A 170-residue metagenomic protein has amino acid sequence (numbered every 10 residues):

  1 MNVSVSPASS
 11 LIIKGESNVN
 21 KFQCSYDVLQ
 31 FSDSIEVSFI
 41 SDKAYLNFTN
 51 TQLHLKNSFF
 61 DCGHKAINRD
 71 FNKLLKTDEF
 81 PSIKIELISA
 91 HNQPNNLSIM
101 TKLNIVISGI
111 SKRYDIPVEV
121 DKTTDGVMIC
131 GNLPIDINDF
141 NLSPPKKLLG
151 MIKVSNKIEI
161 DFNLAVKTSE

Functional and structural regions predicted by a protein language model:
M1-E170: Low-complexity, acidic/polar, glycine-enriched regions of mature
